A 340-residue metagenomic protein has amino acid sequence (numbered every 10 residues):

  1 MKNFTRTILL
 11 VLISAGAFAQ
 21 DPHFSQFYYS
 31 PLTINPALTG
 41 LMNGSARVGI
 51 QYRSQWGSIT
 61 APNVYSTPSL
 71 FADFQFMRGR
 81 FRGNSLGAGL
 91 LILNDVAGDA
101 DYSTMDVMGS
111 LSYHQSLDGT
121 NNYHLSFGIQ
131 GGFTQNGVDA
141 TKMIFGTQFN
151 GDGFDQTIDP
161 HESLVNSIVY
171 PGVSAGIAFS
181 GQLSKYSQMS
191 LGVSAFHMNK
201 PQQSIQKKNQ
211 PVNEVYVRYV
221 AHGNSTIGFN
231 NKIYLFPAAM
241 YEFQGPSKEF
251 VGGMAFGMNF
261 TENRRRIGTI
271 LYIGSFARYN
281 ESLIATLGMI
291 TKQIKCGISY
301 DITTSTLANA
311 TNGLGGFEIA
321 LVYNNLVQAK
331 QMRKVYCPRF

Functional and structural regions predicted by a protein language model:
K2-L10: Sec-dependent signal peptide recognition, specifically the positively charged N-region followed immediately by
L10-S14, I205: Short, linear, compositionally biased motifs with a strong N-terminal bias
A15-A19: Sec/Tat signal peptide C-region and signal peptidase I cleavage site
Q20-F340: Subset of outer-membrane beta-barrel
